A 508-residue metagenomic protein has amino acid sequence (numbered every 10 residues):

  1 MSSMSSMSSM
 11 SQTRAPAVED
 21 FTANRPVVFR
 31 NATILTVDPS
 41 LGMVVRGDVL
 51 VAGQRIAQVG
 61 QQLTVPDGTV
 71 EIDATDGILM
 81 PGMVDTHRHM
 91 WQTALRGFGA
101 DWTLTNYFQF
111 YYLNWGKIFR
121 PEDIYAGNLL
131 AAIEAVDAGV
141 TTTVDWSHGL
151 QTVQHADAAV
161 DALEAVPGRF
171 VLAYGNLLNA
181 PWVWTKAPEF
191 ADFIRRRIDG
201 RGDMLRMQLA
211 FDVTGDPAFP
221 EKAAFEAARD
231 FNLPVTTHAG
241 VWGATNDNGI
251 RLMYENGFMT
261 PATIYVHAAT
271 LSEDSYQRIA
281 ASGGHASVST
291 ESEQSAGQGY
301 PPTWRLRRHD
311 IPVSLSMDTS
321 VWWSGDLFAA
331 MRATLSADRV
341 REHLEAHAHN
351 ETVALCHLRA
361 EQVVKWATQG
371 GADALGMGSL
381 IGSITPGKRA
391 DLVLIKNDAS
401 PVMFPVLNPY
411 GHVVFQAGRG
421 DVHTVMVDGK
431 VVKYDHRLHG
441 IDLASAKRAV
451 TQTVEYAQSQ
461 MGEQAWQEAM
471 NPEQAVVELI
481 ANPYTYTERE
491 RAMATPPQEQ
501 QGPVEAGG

Functional and structural regions predicted by a protein language model:
M1-G47, V51-A52, Q62, Q362-G508: Active-site microenvironment of metallo-dependent hydrolases
A17-A23, G149-Y276: Metal-coordinating catalytic core of metallo-dependent amide/deamination hydrolases
A23-R30, V65-N106, L129, V136-D137: Replace "His-x-His-based motif
A32, V49, Q54, D76 (+14 more regions): Divalent metal-coordination and catalytic microenvironments
A94-A126, G243-A262, S282-H285, A333-A360: Active-site gating loops and adjacent loop-to-helix segments of metal-dependent hydrolytic enzymes
R96-W146, L150-G168, E189-G200, T451-S459: Alpha-helical scaffold segments that flank or form the walls of functional sites
N256-F258, A262, P302-A399: His/Asp/Glu-enriched, well-ordered alpha-helical/loop segment that forms or immediately abuts the divalent-metal
Y265, T270-E273, E293-Y300, R308 (+1 more regions): C-terminal active-site-proximal or functional interface alpha/beta core segments in diverse enzymes
